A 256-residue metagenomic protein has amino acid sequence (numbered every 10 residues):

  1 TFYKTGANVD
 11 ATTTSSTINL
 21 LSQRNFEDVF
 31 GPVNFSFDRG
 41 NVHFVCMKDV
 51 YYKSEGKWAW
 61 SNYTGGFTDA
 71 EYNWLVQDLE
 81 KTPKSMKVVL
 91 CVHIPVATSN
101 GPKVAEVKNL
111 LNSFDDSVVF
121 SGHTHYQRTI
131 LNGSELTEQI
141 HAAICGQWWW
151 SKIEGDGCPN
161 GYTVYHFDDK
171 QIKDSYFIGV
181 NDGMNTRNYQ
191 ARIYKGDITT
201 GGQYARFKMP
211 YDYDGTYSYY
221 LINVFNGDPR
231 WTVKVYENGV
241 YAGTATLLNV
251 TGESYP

Functional and structural regions predicted by a protein language model:
T1-T82, K103-F120, T124-Y176: Extended active-site neighborhood of metal-dependent phosphoesterases/phosphodiesterases
F30-P32, H123-Y126, W231-N238, A242: Generic detector of contiguous secondary-structure segments
L79-T98: Short acidic, glycine-rich surface-loop motifs adjacent to enzyme active sites
P95-A97, Y126, D182-G183: Short, catalytically relevant binding-site loops at active-site mouths
L136-G227, W231-V240: Binuclear metal-dependent phosphoesterase catalytic core
Y241-P256: Solvent-exposed serine/threonine-rich low-complexity stretches and specific carbohydrate-binding patches
